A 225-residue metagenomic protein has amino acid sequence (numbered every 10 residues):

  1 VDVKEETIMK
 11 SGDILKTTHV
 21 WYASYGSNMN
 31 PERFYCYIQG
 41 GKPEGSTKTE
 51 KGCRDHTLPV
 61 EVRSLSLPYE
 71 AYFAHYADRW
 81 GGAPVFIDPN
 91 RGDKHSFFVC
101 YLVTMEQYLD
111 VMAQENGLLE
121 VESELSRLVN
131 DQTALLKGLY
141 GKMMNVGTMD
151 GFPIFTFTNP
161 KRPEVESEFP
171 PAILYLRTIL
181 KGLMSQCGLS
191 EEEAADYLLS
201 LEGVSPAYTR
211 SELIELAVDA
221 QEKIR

Functional and structural regions predicted by a protein language model:
V3-R225: Glycine-aromatic micro-motifs
